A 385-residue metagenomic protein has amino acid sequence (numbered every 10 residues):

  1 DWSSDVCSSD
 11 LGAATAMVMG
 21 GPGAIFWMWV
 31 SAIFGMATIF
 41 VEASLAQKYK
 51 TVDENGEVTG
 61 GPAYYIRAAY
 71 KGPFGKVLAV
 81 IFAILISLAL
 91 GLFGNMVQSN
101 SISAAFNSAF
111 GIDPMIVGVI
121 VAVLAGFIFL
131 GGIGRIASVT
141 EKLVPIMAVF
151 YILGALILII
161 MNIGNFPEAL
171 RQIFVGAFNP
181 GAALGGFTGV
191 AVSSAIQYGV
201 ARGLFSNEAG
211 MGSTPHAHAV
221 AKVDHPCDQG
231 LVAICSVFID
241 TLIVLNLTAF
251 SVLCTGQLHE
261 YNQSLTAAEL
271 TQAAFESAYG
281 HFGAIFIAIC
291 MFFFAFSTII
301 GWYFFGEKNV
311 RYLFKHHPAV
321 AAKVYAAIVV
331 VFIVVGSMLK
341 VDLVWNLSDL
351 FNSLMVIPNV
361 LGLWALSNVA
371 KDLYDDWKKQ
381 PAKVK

Functional and structural regions predicted by a protein language model:
D1-S8: Short, small-residue-biased leader/transition segments that mark boundaries at the very start of proteins
S9-A16, L90-I102, A125-V139, I157-A169 (+3 more regions): Transmembrane helix-loop junctions in multi-pass membrane proteins
G12-I25, A37-F74, L258-A278, E307-H317 (+1 more regions): Flexible loop linkers connecting adjacent transmembrane helices in multi-pass alpha-helical membrane transporters
V18-G56, I239-L247, D349-G362: Extracellular loop-to-transmembrane helix junctions
S31-G56, P62-A63, R67-F129, C290-I300 (+1 more regions): Helix-loop-helix module between adjacent transmembrane segments
F34-E42, V119-I133, V144-G164, Q197 (+3 more regions): Selective recognition of specific alpha-helical transmembrane segments in multi-pass small-molecule
V41-Y49, E54, L156-Q172, P180 (+4 more regions): Extracellular/periplasmic helix-exit of transmembrane alpha-helices
F82, S99-F106, I112-F174, V310-R311 (+2 more regions): Membrane-interface loop-to-helix entry segments
